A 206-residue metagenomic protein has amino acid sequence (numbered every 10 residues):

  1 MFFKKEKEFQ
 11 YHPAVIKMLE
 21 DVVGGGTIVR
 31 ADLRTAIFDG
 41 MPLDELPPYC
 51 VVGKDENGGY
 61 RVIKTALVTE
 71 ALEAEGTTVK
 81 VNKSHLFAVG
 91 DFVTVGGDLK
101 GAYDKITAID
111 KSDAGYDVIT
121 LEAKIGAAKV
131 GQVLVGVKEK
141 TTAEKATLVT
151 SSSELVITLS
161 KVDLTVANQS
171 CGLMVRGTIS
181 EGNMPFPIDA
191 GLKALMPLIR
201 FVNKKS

Functional and structural regions predicted by a protein language model:
M1-S206: Surface-exposed, low-hydrophobicity beta-strand/loop segments enriched in small/polar/acidic residues
